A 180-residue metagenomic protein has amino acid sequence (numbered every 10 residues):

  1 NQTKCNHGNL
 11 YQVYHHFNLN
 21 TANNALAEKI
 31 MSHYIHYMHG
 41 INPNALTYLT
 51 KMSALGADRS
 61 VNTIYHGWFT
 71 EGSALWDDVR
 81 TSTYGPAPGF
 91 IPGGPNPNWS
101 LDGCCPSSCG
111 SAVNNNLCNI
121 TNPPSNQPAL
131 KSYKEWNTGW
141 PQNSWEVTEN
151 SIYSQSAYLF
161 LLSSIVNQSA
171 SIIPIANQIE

Functional and structural regions predicted by a protein language model:
N1-I179: Aromatic (Trp/Tyr) and acidic
